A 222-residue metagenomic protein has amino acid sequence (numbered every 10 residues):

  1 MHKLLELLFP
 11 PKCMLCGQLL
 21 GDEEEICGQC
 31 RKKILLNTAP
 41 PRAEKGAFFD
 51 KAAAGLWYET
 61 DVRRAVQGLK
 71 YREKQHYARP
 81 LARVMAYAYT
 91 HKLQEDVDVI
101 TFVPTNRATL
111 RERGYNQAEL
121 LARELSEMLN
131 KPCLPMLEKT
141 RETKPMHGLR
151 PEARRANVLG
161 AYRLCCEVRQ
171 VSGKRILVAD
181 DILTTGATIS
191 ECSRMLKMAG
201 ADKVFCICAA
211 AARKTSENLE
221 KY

Functional and structural regions predicted by a protein language model:
M1-D180, T184-Y222: Glycine-rich phosphate/pyrophosphate-handling loop used in enzymes and phosphotransfer proteins
